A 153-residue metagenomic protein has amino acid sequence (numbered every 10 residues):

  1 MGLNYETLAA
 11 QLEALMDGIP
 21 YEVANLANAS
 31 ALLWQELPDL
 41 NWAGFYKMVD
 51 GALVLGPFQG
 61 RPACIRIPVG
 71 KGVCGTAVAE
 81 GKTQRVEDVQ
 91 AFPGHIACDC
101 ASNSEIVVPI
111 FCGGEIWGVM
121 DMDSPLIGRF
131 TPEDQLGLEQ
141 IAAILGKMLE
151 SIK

Functional and structural regions predicted by a protein language model:
M1-P57, Q140, M148-K153: Intrinsically disordered, low-complexity terminal regulatory regions
Y21-A24, V69, S102, E133: A generic structural signal for residues located within well-ordered alpha-helices of large catalytic or ligand-binding
L37, C98-S102: Short loop/turn motifs at secondary-structure junctions and domain boundaries
W42, V107, V119: Short hydrophobic/aromatic beta-strand element in the GNAT-like acyltransferase core that lines or flanks the acyl-donor
M48, A52-C98: Regulatory sensory and allosteric helical modules in signal-transduction proteins and certain transcription factors
S104-F111: A short, aliphatic-rich beta-strand micro-motif
F111-S124: Sensory-domain boundary capping and coupling elements
D123-I141, M148-K153: Regulatory loop-to-helix N-cap segments in sensory/regulatory domains that couple ligand/signal detection
